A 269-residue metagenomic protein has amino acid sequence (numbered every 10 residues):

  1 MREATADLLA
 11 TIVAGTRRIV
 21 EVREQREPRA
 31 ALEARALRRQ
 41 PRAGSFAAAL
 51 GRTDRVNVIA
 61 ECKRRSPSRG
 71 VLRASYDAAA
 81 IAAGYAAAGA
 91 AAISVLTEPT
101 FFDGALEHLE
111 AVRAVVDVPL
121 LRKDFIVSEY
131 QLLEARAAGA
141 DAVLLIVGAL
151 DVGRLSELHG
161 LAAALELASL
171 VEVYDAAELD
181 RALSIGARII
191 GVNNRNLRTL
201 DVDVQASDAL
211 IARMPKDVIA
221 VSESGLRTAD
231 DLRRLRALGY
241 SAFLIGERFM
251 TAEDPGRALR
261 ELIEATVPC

Functional and structural regions predicted by a protein language model:
R2-S75: An N-cap/entry alpha-helix motif that binds or orients negatively charged groups
N57, C62, R69-L170, A176-R181 (+1 more regions): N-terminal active-site wall of soluble small-molecule enzyme domains
F102, E172, V221, G225 (+1 more regions): Active-site-adjacent beta-strand anchor residues
D117, S184, P215: Short conserved AdoMet
V127-A138, Y174-G186, S222, L226-I245 (+1 more regions): Catalytic cores of alpha/beta
E134-R154, G191-L200, L238-L259: Glycine-rich phosphate-binding active-site loops on the catalytic face of alpha/beta enzymes
I189-I245: Catalytic-face loop-and-helix region of soluble metabolic enzyme cores
A209-R213, R236, T251-C269: C-terminal helical cap(s) of enzyme catalytic domains, especially alpha/beta-barrels
